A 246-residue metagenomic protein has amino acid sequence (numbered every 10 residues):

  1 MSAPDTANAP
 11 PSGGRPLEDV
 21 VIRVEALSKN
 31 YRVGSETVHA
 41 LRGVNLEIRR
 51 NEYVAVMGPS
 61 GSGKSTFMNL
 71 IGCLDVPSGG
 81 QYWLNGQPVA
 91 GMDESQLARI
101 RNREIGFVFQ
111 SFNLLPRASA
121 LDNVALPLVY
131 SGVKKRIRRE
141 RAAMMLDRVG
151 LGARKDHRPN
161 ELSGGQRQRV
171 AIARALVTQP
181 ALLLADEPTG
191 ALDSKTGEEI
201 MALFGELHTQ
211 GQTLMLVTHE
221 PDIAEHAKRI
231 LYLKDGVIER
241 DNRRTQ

Functional and structural regions predicted by a protein language model:
M1-N30, E239-Q246: ABC-family P-loop ATPase nucleotide-binding domain
L17-K234, I238: ABC family nucleotide-binding domain
